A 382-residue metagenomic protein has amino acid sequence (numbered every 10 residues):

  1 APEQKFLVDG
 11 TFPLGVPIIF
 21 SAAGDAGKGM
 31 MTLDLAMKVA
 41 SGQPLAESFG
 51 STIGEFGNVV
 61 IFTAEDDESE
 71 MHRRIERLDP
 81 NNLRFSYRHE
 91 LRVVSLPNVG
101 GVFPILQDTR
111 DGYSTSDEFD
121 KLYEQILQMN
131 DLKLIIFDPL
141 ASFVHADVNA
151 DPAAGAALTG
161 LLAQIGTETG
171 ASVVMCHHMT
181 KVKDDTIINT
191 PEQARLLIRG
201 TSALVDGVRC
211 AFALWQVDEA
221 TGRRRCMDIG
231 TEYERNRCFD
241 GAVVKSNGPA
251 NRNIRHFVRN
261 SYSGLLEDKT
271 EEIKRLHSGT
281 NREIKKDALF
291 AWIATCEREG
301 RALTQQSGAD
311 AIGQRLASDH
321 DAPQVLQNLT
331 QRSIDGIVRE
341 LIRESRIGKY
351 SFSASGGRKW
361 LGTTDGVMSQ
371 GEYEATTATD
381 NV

Functional and structural regions predicted by a protein language model:
A1-N81, F85-S86, W360, T364-S369 (+2 more regions): The Walker A/P-loop phosphate-binding site
I19-F20, D25, G29-M30, L134 (+1 more regions): Phosphate-binding/switch region of NTP-binding enzymes
G27, E68-E70, F143-H145, K181-D184 (+1 more regions): Flexible loop/turn segments at secondary-structure boundaries
L35, E118, A154-L158: Hydrophobic alpha-helical membrane-association signature
L45-G54, K183, I187-N189, T221-R224 (+1 more regions): Short helix/loop segment immediately N-terminal to the Walker
I53-V148, R339: Conserved inter-motif catalytic segment of the P-loop NTP-binding fold
Q128-D131, T167-T169, E219-V382: C-terminal regions of RecA-like/P-loop NTPase motor modules
F143-A154, T186: Conserved ATPase-coupling elements of RecA-like P-loop NTPase cores
